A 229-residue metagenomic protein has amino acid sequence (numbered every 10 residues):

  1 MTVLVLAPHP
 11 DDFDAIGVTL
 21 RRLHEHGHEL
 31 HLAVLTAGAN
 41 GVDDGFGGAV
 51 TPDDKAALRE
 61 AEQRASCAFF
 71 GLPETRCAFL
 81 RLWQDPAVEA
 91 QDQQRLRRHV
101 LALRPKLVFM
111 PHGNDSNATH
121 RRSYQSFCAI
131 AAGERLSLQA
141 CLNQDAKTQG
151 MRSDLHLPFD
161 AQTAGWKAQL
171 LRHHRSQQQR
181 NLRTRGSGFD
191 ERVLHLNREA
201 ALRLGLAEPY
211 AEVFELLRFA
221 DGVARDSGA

Functional and structural regions predicted by a protein language model:
M1-S137, A201-L202, D221-G228: Active-site beta-strand->loop->alpha-helix modules in alpha/beta enzyme cores, enriched in Gly/His/Asp(Glu)
E62, A68-E74, L136-A229: The feature marks non-catalytic terminal segments
